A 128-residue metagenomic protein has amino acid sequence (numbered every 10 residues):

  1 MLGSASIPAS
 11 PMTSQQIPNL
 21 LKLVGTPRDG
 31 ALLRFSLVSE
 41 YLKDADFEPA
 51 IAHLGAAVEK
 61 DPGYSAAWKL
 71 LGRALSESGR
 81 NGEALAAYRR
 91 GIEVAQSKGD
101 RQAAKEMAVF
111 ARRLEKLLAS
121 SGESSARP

Functional and structural regions predicted by a protein language model:
K22-L23, A56-A57, G91: Canonical positions in the second alpha-helix
T26, K60, E77, V94-K98: Structural marker of alpha-solenoid helical repeat scaffolds
G82-A86, F110-P128: Alpha-helical linker/edge segments of TPR/alpha-solenoid repeat scaffolds and analogous pre-/post-domain helices
